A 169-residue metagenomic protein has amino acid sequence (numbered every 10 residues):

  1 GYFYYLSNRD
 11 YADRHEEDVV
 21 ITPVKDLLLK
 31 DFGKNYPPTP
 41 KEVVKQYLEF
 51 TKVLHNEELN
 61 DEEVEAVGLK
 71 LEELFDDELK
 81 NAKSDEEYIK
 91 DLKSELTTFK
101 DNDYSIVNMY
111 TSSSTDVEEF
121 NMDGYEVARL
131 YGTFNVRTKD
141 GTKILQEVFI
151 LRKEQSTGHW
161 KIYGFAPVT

Functional and structural regions predicted by a protein language model:
G1-F32: Gram-positive cell-envelope targeting signals
D10-T22, T142-T169: Short beta-strand edge/turn micro-motifs at domain boundaries
T22-D101: Core segments of small alpha/beta cavity-forming domains
P37-P40, D123, I144: Short, surface-exposed loop/turn motifs at beta-strand boundaries within globular domains
V43, A128, L145-E147: Hydrophobic core residues within well-ordered beta-strands of beta-rich domains
D76, D140-T142: Glycine-centered tight beta-turn/hairpin loop motif at sheet-sheet or coil-to-beta transitions
E86, N121, G132-V136, F149 (+1 more regions): A mature extracytoplasmic/lumenal domain signature
L92-T138: Surface-exposed, charged secondary-structure patches
